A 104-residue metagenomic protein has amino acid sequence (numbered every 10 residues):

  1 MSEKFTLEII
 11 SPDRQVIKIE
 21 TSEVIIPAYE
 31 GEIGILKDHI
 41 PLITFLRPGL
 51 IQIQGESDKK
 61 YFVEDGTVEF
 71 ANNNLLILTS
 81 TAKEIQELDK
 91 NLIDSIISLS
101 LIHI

Functional and structural regions predicted by a protein language model:
S2-K4: Short, charged, intrinsically disordered terminal tails
T6-S98: Compact, glycine-rich, soluble single-domain proteins
I102-I104: Conserved small/polar residues in nucleotide/adenosyl-binding loops
